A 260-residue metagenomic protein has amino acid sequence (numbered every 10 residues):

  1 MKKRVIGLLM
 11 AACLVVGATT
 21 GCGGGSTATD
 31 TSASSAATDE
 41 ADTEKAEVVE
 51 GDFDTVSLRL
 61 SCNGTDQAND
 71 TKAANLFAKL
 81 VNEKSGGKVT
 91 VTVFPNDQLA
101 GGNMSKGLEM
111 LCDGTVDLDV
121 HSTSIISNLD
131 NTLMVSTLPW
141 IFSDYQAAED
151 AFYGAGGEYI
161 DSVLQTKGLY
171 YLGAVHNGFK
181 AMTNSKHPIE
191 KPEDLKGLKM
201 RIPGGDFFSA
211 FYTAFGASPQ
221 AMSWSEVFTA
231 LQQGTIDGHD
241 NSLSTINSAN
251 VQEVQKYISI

Functional and structural regions predicted by a protein language model:
M1-S57: Short, low-complexity disordered leader/linker segments with a strong preference for bacterial N-terminal type II
G23-A28, K45-Y145, Q165-T166, Y170-I260: N-terminal secretory/targeting leader peptides
S143-T166: A gly/proline- and charged-residue-enriched helix-loop-helix capping module
